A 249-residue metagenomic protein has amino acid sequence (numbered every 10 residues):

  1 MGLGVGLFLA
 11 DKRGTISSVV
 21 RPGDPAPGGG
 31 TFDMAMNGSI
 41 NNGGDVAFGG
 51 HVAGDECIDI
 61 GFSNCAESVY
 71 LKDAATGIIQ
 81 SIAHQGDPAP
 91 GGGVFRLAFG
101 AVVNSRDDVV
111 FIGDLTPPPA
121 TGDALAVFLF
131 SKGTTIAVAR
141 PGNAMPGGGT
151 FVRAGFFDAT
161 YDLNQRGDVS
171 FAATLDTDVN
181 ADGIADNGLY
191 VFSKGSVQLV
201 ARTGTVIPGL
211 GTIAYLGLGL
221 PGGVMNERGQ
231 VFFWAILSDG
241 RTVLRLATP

Functional and structural regions predicted by a protein language model:
M1-P249: Conserved "turn/edge" positions that cap or connect secondary-structure elements within repeat/scaffolded domains
